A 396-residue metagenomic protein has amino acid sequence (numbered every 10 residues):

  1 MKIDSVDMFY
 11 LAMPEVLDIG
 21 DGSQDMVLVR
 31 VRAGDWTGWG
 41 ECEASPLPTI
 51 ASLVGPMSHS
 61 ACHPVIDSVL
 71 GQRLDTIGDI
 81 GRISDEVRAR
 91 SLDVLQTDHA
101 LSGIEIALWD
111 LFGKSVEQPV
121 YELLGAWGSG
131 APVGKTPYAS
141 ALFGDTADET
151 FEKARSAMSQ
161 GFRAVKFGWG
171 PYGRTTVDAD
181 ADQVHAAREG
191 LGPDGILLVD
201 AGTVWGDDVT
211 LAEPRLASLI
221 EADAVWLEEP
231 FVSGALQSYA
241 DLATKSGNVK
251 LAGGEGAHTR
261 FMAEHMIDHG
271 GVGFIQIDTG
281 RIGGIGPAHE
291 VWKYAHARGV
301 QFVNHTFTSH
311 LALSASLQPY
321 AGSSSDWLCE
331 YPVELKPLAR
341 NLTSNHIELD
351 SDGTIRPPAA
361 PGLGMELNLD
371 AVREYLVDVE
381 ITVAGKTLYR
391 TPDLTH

Functional and structural regions predicted by a protein language model:
M1-W39, E43-I50, E334-L342, D393-H396: Structured beta-strand/loop patches that form or line metal/cofactor-binding pockets in enzymes
I3, D35, I104, E117 (+7 more regions): Conserved, mostly hydrophobic/aromatic
V31-S115, L394-H396: Metal- or metallocofactor-binding catalytic centers and their adjacent structured scaffolds across diverse enzyme
G40, K135-A141, R163-F167, L197-A201 (+5 more regions): Hydrophobic faces of well-ordered beta-strands that scaffold small-molecule active sites in alpha/beta enzyme cores
S60, D223, G234-K250, A257-T354 (+1 more regions): Shared catalytic-loop signature of beta/alpha-barrel
H99-L101, E105-G144: Glycine-rich, aromatic-flanked loop segments that form ligand/cofactor-binding clefts across common enzyme folds
G130-D241, K245-S246: Metal-dependent enolase-superfamily TIM-barrel catalytic cores that perform enediolate-based chemistry
L342-H396: C-terminal extensions of enzymes
